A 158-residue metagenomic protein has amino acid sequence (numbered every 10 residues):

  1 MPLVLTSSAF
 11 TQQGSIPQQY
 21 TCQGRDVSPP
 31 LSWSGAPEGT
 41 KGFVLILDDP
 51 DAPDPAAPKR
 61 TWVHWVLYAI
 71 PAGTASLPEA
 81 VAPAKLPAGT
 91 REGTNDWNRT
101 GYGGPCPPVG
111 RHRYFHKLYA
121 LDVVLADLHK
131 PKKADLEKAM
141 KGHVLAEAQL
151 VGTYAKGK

Functional and structural regions predicted by a protein language model:
M1-K158: N-terminus-centered regions that define maturation/targeting leaders and the start of the first functional domain
